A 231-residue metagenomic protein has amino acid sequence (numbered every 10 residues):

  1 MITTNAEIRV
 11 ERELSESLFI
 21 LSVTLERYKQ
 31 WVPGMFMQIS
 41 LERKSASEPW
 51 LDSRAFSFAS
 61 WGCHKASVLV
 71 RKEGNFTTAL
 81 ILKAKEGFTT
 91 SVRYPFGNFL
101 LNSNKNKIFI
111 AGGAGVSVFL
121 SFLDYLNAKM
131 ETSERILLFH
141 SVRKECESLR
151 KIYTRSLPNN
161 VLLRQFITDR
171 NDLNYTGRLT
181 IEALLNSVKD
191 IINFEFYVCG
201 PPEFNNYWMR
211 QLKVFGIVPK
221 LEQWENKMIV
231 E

Functional and structural regions predicted by a protein language model:
M1-I2, V92: N-terminal helix initiation/capping motif
I2-E86, V142-K144, D169-R170: Ferredoxin-reductase
E73-E231: FNR/FR-type flavoprotein reductase catalytic core
